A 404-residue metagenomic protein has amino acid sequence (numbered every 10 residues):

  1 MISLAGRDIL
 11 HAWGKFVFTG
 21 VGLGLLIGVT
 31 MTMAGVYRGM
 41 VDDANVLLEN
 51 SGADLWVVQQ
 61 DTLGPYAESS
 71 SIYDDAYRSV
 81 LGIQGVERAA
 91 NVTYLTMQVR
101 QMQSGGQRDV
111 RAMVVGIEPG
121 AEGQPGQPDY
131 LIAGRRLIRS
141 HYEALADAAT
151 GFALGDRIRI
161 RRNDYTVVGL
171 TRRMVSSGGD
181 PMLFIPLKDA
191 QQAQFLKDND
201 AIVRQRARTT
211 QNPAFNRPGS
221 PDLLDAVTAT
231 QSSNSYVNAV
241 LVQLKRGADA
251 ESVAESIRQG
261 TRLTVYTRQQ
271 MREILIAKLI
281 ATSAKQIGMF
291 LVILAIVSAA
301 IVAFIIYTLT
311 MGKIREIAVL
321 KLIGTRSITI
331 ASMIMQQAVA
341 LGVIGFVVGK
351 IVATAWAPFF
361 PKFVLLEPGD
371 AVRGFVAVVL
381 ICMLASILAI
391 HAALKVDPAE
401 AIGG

Functional and structural regions predicted by a protein language model:
W13-M40, I280-E316, V339-I344: Hydrophobic alpha-helical transmembrane segments of multi-pass inner-membrane transport and secretion
G24, G28-M113, A133-R139, L154 (+3 more regions): Hydrophobic, regular-secondary-structure patches
V36, G64, L241, D249-S298 (+2 more regions): Peri-transmembrane interface segments
L55, D200-A214, L224-R258: A short beta-strand structural signal in non-transmembrane regions
D61-Y66, R172-V175, L241-D249: Structural beta->alpha junctions
T93, V110-G120, G126-L224: Hydrophobic secondary-structure segments that place a key small or acidic residue at a functional site
L294, E316-P361, R373, A377 (+2 more regions): Transmembrane alpha-helical interface segments in multi-pass membrane proteins
E367-D370, G374-G404: C-terminal membrane-exit region of the final transmembrane helix in multipass inner-membrane proteins
